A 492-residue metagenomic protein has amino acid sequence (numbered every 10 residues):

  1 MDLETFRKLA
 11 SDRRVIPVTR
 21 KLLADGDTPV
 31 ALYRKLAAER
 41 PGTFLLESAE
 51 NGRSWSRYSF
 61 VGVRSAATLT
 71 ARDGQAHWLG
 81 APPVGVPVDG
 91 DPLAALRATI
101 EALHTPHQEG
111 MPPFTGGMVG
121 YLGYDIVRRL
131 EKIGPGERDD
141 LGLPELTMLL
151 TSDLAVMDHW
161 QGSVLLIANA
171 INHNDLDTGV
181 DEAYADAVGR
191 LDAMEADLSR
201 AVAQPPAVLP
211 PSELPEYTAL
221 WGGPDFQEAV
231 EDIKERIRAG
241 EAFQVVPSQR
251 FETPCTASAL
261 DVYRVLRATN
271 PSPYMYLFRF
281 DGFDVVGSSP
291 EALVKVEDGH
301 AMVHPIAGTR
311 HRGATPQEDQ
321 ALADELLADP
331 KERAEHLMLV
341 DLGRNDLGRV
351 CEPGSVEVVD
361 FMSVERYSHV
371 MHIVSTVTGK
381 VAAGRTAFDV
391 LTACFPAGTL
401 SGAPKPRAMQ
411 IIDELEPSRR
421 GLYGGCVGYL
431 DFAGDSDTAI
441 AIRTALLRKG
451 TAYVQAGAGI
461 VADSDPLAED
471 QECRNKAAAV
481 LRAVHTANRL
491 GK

Functional and structural regions predicted by a protein language model:
M1-K492: Extended alpha-helical targeting/anchoring segments, especially N-terminal organellar/secretory targeting helices
